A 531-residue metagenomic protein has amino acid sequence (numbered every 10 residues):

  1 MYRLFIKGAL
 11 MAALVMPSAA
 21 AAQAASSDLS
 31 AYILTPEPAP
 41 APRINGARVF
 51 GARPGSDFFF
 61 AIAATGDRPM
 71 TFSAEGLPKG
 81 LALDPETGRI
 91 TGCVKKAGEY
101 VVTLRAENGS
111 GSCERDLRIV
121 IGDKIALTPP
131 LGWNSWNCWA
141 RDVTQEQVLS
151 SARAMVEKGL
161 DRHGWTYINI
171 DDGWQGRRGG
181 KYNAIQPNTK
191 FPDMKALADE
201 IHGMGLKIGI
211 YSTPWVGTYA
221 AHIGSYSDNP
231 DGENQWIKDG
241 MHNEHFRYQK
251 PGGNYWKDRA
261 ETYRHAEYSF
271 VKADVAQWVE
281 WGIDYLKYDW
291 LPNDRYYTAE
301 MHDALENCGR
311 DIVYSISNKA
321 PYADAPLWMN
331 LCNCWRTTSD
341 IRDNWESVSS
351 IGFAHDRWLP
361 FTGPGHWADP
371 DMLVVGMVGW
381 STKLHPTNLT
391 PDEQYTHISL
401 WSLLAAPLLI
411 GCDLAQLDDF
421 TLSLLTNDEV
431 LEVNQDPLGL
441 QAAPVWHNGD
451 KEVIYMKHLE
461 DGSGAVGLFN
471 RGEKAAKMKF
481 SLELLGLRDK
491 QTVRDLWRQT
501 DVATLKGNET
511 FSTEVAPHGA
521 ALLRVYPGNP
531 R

Functional and structural regions predicted by a protein language model:
S26-P42: Proline/serine/threonine-rich low-complexity linkers at boundaries of modular beta-sandwich domains
P42-D67: Solvent-exposed, low-complexity, repeat-rich "mucin-like" stalks and linkers
I62, G98-S110: A short beta-strand micro-motif common to beta-rich folds, especially ectodomain repeats
G80-K96: Strand-loop-strand motifs at the edges of beta-sheets in extracellular beta-sandwich domains
N137, S151-R295: Aromatic-lined carbohydrate-binding/catalytic grooves of carbohydrate-active enzymes
E244-G252, T262-Y263, E267, Y296 (+1 more regions): Glycan-recognition surfaces
Y395, W401-G411, H447-L487, H518: Carbohydrate-binding surface patches
L505-R531: C-terminal beta-strand-rich structural cap/linker in extracellular carbohydrate-active enzymes
